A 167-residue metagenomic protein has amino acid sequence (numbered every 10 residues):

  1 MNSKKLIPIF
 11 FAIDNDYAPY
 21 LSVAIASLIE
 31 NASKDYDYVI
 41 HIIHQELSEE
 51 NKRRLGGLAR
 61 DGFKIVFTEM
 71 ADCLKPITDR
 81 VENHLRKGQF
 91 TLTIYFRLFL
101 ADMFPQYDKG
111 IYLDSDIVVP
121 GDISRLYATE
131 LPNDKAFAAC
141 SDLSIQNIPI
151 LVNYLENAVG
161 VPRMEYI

Functional and structural regions predicted by a protein language model:
M1-I167: Glycosyltransferase catalytic domains, chiefly GT-A lineage
